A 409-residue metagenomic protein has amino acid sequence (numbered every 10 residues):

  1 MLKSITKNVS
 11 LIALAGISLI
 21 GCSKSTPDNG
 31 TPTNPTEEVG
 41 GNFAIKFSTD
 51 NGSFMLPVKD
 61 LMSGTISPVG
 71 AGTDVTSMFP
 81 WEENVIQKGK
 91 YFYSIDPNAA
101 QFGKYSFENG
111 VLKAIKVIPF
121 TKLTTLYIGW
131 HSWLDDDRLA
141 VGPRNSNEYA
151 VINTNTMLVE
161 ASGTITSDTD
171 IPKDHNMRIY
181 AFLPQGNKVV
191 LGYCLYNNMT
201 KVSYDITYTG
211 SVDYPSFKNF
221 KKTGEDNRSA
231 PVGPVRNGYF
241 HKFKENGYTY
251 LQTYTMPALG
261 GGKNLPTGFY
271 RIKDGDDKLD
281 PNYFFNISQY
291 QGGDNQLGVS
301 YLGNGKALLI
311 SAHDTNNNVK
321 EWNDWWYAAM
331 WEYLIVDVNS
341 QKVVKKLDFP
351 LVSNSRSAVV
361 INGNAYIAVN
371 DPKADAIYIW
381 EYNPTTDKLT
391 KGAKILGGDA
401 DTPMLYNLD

Functional and structural regions predicted by a protein language model:
M1-A44: Bacterial Sec-dependent N-terminal signal peptides
T49-S53, N98-Q101, N145-E148, Y196-T200 (+3 more regions): Short glycine/acidic-enriched loop and turn motifs that connect beta-strands
L56-L158: Post-signal peptide N-terminal segment of secreted/secretory-pathway proteins
T65-S77, L112-K122, V159-K173, N219-R228 (+3 more regions): Beta-propeller fold detector
V75-K88, K122-W133, I171-F182, P231-H241 (+3 more regions): Repeated scaffold domains used in trafficking and secretory/extracellular systems, primarily beta-propellers
Y149-M157, S203-F217, N264-D277, W325-N339 (+1 more regions): Beta-propeller blade signature
N176, A181-T315: Acidic, serine/threonine- and glycine-rich low-complexity intrinsically disordered segments that serve as flexible
D280-D375: Intrinsically disordered, low-complexity segments enriched in Gly and acidic/Ser/Thr residues that form flexible
